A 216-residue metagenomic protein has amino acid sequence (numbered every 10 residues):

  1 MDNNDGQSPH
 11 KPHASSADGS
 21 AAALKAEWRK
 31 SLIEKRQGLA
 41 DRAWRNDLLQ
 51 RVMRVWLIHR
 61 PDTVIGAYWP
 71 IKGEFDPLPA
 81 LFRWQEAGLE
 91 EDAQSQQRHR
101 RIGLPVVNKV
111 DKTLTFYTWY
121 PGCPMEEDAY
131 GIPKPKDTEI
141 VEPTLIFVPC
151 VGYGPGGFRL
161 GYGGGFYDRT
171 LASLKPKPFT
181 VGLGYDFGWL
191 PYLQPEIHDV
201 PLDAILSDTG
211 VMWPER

Functional and structural regions predicted by a protein language model:
D2-A23, E27, E34-G38, D137 (+3 more regions): Surface-exposed, charge/polar-rich loops and edge strands
D2-E142: N-terminal active-site beta-alpha-beta segment that forms phosphate/nucleotide-binding and substrate-recognition loops
W69, V106, T118, K134 (+3 more regions): Short, structured patches in soluble enzyme cores that scaffold and shape functional sites
P70-G73, V151-P155: Short glycine-rich anion-binding loops that position phosphate/pyrophosphate groups of nucleotides and phosphorylated
F82, Y162-Y167: Charged helix-capping and loop-helix junction motifs
T113, P149-C150, G163: A short beta-strand-loop-alpha-helix capping motif that often carries His-Thr
